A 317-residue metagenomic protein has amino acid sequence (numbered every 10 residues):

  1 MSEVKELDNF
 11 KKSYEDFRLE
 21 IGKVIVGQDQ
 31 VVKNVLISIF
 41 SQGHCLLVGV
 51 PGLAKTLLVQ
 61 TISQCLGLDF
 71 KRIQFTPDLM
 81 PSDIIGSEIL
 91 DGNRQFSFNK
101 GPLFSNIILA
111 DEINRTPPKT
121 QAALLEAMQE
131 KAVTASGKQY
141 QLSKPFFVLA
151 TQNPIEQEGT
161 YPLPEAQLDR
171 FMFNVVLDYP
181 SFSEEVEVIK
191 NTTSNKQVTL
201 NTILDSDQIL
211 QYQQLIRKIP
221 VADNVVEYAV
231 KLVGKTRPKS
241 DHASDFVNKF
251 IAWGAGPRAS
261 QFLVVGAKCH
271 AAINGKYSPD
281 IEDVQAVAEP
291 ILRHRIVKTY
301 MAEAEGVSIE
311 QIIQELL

Functional and structural regions predicted by a protein language model:
M1-E3, K239-L317: C-terminal engagement/docking regions of AAA+ P-loop ATPases
L7-K11, K23-I25, N174-F246, I273-Y277 (+2 more regions): Conserved C-terminal "switch" segment of AAA+ ATPases
D8-L53: Pre-Walker A (pre-P-loop) alpha-helix and adjacent loop at the N terminus of AAA/AAA+ ATPase modules, a conserved
N34-I37, E88-L109: Conserved alpha-helical scaffold flanking the Walker A/P-loop in AAA+ ATPase domains
L36-T76: Walker A/P-loop
L68, Y161-D178, K196-T199: A short helix-turn-beta junction within AAA+ P-loop NTPase domains corresponding to the substrate/partner-engaging
S82, F104-Q129, S143, E158-Q167 (+1 more regions): Conserved AAA+/SF3 P-loop NTPase catalytic/coupling segment centered on the Walker-B
S97-N106, A135-Q152, L163-M172: AAA+/SF3 P-loop NTPase mechanochemical coupling elements
